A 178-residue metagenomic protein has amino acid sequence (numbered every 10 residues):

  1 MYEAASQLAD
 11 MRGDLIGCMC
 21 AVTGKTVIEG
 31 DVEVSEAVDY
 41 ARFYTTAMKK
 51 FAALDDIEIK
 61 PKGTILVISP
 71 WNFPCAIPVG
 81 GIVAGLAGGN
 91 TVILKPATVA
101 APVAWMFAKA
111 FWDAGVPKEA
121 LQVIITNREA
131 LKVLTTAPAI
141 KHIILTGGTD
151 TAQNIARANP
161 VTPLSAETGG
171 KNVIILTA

Functional and structural regions predicted by a protein language model:
M1-L54, A110: N-terminal Rossmann-like NAD(P)+-binding subdomain of aldehyde/semialdehyde dehydrogenases
C20, G24-V27, T46-A178: Rossmann-like NAD(P) dinucleotide-binding subdomain of oxidoreductase/dehydrogenase enzymes
